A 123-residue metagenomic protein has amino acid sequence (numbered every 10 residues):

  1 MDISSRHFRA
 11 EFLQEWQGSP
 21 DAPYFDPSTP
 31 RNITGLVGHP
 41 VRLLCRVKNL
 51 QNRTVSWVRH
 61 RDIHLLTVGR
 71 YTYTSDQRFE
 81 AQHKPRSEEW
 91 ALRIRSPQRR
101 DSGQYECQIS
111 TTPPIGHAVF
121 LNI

Functional and structural regions predicted by a protein language model:
M1-Y24, K48-E80, G116: N-terminal V-set
S4-S5, S19, S28, S56 (+5 more regions): Generic serine detector
L13-V41: N-terminal edge beta-strand
Y24-P27, L36-V37, N49, S75-D76 (+4 more regions): Repeat-scaffold signature, strongest for collagen triple-helical Gly-X-Y repeats
R31-I33, R46, V68-R70, E80-H83 (+3 more regions): Beta-strand elements of modular eukaryotic interaction domains
P40-N49, T54-D62, R93-S96, D101-T112 (+1 more regions): Structural signature of extracellular immunoglobulin-like
Q82, R86-A91: Aromatic sugar-binding surface patches on proteins that engage polysaccharides or sugar-phosphate polymers
